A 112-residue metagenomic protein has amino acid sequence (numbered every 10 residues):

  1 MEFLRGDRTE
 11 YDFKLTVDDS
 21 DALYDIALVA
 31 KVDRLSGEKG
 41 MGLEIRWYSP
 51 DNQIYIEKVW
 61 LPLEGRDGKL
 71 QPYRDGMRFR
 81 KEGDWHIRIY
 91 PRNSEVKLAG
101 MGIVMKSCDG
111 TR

Functional and structural regions predicted by a protein language model:
M1-D19: Transition segment at domain starts
K14-T16, A27-K31, R46, R88-Y90 (+1 more regions): Residue-level recognition of well-ordered beta-strand positions that form the cores of beta-sheet-rich folds across
T16-A22, V32-G37: Short, solvent-exposed beta-strand/turn "edge" segments of beta-rich domains on protein surfaces
S20-L28, M77-E95: Noncatalytic modules at the cell exterior or secretory-pathway interfaces, chiefly beta-strand-rich lectin/adhesion
D33-L35, R78-R80, P91-T111: Short acidic/polar inter-strand loop motif in beta-rich domains
S36-E44: Short coil-to-beta strand junction motifs in C2/discoidin
R46-I54: Change "in extracellular beta-sheet-rich domains … of secreted and cell-surface proteins" to "in beta-sheet-rich domains
I56-R80: An anionic, turn-rich surface loop/hairpin at beta-sheet edges that serves as a generic interaction/coordination patch
